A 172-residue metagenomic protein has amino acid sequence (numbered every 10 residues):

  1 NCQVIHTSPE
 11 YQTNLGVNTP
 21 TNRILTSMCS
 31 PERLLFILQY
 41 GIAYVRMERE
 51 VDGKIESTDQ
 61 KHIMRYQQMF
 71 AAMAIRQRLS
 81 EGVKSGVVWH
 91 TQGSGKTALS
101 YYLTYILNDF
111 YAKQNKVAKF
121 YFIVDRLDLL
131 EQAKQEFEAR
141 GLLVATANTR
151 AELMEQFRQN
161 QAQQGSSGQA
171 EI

Functional and structural regions predicted by a protein language model:
N1-V124, D128-V144, S167-Q169: ATP-dependent helicase/translocase motor core
N148: Phosphate/diphosphate-binding loops
A151-I172: Conserved motor-coupling elements within RecA-like helicase/translocase cores
